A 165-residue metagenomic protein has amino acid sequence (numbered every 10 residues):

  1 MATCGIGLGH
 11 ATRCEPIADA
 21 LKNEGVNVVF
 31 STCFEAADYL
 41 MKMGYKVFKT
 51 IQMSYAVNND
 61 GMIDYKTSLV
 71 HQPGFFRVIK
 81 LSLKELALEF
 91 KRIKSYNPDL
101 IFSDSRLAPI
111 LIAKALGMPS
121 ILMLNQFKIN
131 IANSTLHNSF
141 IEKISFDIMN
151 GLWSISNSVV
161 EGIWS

Functional and structural regions predicted by a protein language model:
T3-E15: A short, glycine/small-residue-rich beta-strand->loop->alpha-helix junction that serves as a flexible
C4-G5, N23-E24, V29-K80: Conserved nucleotide-sugar phosphate-binding/catalytic loop shared by glycosyltransferases and other
A20, Y39, L111-I112: Hydrophobic/aromatic ligand-binding patch that stacks against planar heteroaromatic rings of cofactors or nucleotides
E24, Y96, L116-M118: Helix C-cap/helix->beta junction micro-motif
N27-T32, L100-S103, S158-G162: Short, hydrophobic beta-strand segments that form beta-sheet elements in well-ordered domains
T32-D38, S105-A108, I163-S165: Short, polar loop motifs at secondary-structure junctions
Y65-L100, L107-A108: Conserved nucleotide-sugar donor-binding subdomain of glycosyltransferases
P119-S165: Active-site-proximal region of nucleotide-activated glycan assembly enzymes, centered on histidine/acidic-rich loops
